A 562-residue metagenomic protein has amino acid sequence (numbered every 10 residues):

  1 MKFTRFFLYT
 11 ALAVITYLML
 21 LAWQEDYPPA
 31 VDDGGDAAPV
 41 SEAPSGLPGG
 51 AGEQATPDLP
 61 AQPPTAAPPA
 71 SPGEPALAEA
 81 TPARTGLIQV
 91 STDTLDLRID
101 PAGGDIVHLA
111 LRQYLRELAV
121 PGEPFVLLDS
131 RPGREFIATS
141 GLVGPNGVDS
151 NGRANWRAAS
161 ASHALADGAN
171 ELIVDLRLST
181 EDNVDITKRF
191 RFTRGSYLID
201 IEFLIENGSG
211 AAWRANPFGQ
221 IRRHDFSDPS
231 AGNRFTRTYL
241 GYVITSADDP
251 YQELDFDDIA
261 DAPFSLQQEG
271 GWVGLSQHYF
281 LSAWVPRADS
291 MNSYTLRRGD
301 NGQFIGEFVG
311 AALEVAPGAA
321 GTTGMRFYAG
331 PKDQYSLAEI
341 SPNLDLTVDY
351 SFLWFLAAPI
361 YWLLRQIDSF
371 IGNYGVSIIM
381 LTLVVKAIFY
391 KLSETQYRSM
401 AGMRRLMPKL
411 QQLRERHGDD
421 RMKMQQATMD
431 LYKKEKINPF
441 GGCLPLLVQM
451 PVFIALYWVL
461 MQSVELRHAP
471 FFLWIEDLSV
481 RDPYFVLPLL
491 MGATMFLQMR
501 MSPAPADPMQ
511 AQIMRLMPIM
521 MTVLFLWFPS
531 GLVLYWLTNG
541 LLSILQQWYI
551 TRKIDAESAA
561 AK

Functional and structural regions predicted by a protein language model:
M1-V40, I99, F203, P217-T236 (+2 more regions): Helix-loop-helix
Y9, E25-L127, K562: Juxtamembrane extramembrane loops of integral membrane proteins
S71-P75, L281, W527: Proteins with a high burden of low-complexity, intrinsically disordered sequence enriched in S/T/G/P/A and R, requiring
P82, L87-L346: Soluble non-transmembrane domains of integral membrane proteins
